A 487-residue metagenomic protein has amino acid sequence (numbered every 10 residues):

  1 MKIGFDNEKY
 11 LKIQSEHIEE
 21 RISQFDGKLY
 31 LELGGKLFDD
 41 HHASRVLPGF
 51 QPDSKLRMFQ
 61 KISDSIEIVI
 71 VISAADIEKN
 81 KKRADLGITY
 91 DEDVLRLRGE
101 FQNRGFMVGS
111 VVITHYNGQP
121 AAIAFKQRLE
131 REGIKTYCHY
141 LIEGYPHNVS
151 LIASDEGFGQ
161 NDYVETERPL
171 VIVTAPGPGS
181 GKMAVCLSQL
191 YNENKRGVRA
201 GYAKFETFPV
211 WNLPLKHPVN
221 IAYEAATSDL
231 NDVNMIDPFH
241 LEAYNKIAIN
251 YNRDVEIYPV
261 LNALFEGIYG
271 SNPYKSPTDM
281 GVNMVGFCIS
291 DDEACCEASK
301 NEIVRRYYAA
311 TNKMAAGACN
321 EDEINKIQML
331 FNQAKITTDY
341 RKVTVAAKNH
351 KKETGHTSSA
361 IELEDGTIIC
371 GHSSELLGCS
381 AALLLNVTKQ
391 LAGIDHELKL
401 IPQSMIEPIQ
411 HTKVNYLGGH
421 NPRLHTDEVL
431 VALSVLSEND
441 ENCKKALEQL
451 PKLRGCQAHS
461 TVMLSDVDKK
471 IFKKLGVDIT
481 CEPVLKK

Functional and structural regions predicted by a protein language model:
M1-T174, Q189-H350, H356, L363-D365 (+2 more regions): Flexible phosphate-sensing "switch/lid" loops adjacent to ATP/NTP-binding sites across phosphate-transfer
G177-P178: The conserved Walker
V185: Hydrophobic positions on the alpha1 helix immediately C-terminal to the Walker A/P-loop
G201, S373-E375: Residue-level structural signal for beta-strand termini and adjacent loop
L376-A392: A short, polar/charged loop-to-alpha-helix boundary motif
D395: Long C-terminal interaction/binding lobes of large macromolecular proteins
K399-G419: Active-site pocket-lining segment
